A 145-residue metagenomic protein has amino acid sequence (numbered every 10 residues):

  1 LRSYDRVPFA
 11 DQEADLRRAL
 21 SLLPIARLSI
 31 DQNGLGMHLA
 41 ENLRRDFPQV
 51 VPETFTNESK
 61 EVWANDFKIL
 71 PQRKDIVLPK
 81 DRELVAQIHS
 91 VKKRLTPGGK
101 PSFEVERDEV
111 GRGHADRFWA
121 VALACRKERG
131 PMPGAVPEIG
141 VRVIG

Functional and structural regions predicted by a protein language model:
L1-G99, G145: Mg2+-dependent endonuclease catalytic cores in nucleic-acid-processing enzymes, primarily RNase H-like
S29, V77, E104, W119-A122: Structured core elements
N33, E106-V110, F118: Intrinsically disordered, low-complexity regions of eukaryotic proteins
K92-G113: Inter-lobe coupling/hinge region of RecA-like P-loop helicase motors
A115-W119, L123-G145: Acidic two-metal-ion nuclease catalytic site recognized across multiple nuclease folds, prominently DnaQ/RNase D-T
